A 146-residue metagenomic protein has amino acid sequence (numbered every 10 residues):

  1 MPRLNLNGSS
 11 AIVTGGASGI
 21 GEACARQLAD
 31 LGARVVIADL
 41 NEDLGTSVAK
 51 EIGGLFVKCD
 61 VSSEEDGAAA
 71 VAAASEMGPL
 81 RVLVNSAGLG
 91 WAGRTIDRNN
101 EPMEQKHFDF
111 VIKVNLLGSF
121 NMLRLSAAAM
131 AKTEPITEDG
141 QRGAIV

Functional and structural regions predicted by a protein language model:
R3-V35: Canonical Rossmann dinucleotide-binding motif of NAD(H)/NADP(H)-dependent dehydrogenases/reductases, specifically
S9, P79-L80, L123, M130-V146: Active-site loop of short-chain dehydrogenase/reductase
C24, L31, A74, G118 (+1 more regions): Conserved alpha-helical elements of the SDR catalytic core
L31-S47: Conserved glycine-rich Rossmann-like NAD(P)H-binding loop of the short-chain dehydrogenase/reductase
E42-D43, C59-A69, Q105: The beta1-alpha1 cofactor-binding region of Rossmann-like NAD(H)/NADP(H)-dependent oxidoreductases
A70, V84, M122-S126: Hydrophobic positions on the long internal alpha-helix of Rossmann-like NAD(P)-dependent oxidoreductase domains
R81, L89, E101-N121, V146: Catalytic Tyr-X3-Lys loop
G90-D109, A128, K132-Q141: Conserved mid-core segment of classical short-chain dehydrogenase/reductases
